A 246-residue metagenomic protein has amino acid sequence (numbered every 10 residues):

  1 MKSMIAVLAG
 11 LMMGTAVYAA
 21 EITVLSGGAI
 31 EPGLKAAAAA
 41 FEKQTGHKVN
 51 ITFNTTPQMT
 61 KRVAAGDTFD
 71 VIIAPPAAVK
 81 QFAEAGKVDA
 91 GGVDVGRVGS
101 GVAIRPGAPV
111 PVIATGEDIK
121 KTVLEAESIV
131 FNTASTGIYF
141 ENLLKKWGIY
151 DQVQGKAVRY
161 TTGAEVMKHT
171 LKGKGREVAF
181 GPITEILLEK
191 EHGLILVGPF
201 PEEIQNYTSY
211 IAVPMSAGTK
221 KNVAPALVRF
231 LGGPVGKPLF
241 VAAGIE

Functional and structural regions predicted by a protein language model:
S3-A16: Bacterial N-terminal signal peptides
Y18-D67, P76-G86, A90-V98, I104-E246: Exported/periplasmic ABC-transporter solute-binding proteins
D70-V71: Phosphopantetheine-dependent thiolation modules in NRPS/PKS and related acyl-activating systems
